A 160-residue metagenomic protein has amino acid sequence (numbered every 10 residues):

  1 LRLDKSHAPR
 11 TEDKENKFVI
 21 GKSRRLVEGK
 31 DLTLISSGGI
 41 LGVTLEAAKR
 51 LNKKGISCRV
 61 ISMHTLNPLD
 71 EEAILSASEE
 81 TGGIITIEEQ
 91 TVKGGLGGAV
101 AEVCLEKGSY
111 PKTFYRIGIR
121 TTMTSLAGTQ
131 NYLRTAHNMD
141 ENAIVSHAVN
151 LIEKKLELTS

Functional and structural regions predicted by a protein language model:
R2-S160: Thiamine diphosphate
